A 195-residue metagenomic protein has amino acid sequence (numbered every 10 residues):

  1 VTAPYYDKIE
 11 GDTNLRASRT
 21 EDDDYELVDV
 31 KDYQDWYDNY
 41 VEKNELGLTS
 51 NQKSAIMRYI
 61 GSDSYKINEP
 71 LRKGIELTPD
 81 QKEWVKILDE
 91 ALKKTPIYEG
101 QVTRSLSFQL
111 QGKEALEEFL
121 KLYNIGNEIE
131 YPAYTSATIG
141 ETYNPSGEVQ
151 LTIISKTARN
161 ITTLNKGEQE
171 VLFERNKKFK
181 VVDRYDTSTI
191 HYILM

Functional and structural regions predicted by a protein language model:
T2-M195: Mono-ADP-ribosyltransferase
